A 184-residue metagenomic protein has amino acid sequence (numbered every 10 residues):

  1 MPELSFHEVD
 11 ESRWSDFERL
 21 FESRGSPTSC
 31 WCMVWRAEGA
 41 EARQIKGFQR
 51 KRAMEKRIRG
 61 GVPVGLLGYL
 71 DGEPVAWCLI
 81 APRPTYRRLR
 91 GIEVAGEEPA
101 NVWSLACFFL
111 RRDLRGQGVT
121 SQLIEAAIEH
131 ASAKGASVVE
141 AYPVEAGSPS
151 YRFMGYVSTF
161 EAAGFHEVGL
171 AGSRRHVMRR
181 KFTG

Functional and structural regions predicted by a protein language model:
M1-R36: Conserved N-terminal entry element of GNAT/NAT acetyltransferase domains
T28, K56, G60, Y69 (+3 more regions): Conserved acyl-donor/pantetheine-binding loop and adjacent beta-alpha core of acyl/acetyltransferases and related
W31-V64: Active-site rim helix/loop that mediates acceptor-substrate recognition in acyltransferases
G72, E145-A146, R174: Conserved beta-strand edge residues that scaffold enzyme active sites
C107-L110, G116-S132: Conserved acetyl-CoA-binding loop-helix of GNAT-fold acetyltransferases
I124, A131-S150: Conserved GNAT acetyl-CoA-binding A-motif
R152-A163, V168-G184: C-terminal "cap" of GNAT-fold acetyltransferases
